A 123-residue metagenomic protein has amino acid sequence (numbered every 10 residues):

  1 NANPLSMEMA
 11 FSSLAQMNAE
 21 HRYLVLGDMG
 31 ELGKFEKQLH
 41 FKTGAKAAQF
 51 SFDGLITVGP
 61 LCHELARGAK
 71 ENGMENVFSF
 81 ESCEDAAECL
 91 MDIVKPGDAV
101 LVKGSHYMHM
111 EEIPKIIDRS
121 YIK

Functional and structural regions predicted by a protein language model:
N1-K123: ATP-dependent carboxylate-amine ligase
